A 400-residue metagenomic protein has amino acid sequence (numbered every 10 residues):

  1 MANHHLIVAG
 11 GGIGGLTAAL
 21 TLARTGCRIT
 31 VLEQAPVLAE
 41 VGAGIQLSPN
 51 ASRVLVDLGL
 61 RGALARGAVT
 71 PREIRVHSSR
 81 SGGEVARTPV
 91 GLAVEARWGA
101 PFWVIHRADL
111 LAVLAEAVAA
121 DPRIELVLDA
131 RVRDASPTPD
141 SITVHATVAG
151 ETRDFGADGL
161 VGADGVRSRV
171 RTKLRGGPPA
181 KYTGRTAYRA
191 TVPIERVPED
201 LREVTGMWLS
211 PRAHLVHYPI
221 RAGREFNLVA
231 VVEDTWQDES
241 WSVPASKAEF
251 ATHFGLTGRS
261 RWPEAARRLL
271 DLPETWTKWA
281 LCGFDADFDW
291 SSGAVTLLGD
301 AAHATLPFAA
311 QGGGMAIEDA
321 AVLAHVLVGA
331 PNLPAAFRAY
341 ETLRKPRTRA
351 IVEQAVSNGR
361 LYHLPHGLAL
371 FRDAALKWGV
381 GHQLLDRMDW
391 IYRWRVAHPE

Functional and structural regions predicted by a protein language model:
A2-L6, A23, S48-P193, Q237-D238 (+2 more regions): Conserved N-terminal helical subregion
H5, R28, E225-L228: Residues at the starts of beta-strands that form the adenosine-phosphate
I7-P36, G162, H217, E249 (+1 more regions): Conserved mid-domain beta->alpha element of the FAD-binding
L58, D121, T257, W262 (+1 more regions): Acidic-histidine catalytic/liganding microenvironments
R167-S168, A187-R189, A213-V216, A302-H303: Histidine-centered metal-chelating micro-motifs
E203-E239, F254-R259: Active-site substrate-recognition segment that forms the wall of the catalytic cavity or substrate channel
S240-W276, L333, E341-T342: Flavin-binding catalytic cores
K377-E400: C-terminal auxiliary extensions adjacent to catalytic cores
